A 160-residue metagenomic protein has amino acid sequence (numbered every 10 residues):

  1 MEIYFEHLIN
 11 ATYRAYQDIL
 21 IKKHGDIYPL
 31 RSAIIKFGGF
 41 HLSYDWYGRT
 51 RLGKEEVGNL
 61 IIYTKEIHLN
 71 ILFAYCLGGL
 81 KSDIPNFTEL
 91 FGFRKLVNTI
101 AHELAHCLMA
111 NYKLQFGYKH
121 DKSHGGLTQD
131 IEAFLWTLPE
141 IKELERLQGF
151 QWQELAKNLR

Functional and structural regions predicted by a protein language model:
M1-H7, C76, K95, R160: N-terminal low-structure segments adjacent to metalloprotease catalytic domains across cellular compartments
M1-I3, E103, M109, G149-L155: A short, surface-exposed helix-loop junction/capping segment
M1-I62, E89: A metal-dependent hydrolase signature that marks the N-terminal structural subdomain at the beginning of catalytic folds
Y4, T88, G92, L96 (+1 more regions): Conserved aromatic-histidine-acidic binding/catalytic patches
H7-A11, A15, I19, E103 (+3 more regions): Charge-rich, solvent-exposed alpha-helical interaction surfaces
H41-R94, C107-N111, S123-Q129: Active-site scaffold of zinc-dependent metalloenzymes
K95-E103: Short alpha-helical catalytic segment bearing the HExxH-like zincin motif of zinc-dependent metalloproteases
L114-L159: Post-HExxH zinc-binding segment in Zn-dependent metallohydrolases
